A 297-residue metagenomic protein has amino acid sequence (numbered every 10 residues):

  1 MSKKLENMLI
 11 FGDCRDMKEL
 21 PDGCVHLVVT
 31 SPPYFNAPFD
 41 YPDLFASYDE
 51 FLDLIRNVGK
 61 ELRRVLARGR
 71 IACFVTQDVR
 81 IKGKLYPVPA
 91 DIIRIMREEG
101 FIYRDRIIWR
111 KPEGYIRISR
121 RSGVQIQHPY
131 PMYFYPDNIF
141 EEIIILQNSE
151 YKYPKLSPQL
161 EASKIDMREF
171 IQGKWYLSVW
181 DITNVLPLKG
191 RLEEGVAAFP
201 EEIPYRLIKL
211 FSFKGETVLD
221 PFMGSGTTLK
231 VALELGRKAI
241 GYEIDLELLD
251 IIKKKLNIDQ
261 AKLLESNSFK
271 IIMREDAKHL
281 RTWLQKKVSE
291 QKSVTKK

Functional and structural regions predicted by a protein language model:
M1-I251, T282-K297: Core catalytic lobe of class I
E247-E290: Cysteine-dependent PTP/DSP-like catalytic domain, specifically the C-terminal lobe
